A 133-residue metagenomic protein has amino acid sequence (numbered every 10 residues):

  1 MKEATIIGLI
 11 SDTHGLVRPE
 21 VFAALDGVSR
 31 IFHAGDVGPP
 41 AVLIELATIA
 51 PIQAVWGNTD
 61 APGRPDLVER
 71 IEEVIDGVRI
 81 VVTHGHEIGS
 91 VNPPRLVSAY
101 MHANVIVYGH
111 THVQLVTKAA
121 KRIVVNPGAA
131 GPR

Functional and structural regions predicted by a protein language model:
M1-I52, D60-E69, E73, G77: N-terminal active-site segment of His-dependent metallophosphoesterases
L9-S11, R30-D36, Q53-N58, V81-H84 (+2 more regions): Active-site neighborhood of phospho(di)ester-bond hydrolases with catalytic His/Asp-centered motifs
G38-I44, P62-P65, T83-I88, H110-V116: Short C-terminal domain-edge/linker segments immediately following a structured domain
V42, N58-A61, G128, R133: Cap/insert and terminal regions of metallo-dependent hydrolase folds
Q53, H86-R133: Conserved beta-sheet core of the metallophosphoesterase superfamily
Q53-T59, P65-H102: Glycine/small-residue-rich loop that forms an oxyanion/phosphate-binding "nest" at active or ligand-binding sites
